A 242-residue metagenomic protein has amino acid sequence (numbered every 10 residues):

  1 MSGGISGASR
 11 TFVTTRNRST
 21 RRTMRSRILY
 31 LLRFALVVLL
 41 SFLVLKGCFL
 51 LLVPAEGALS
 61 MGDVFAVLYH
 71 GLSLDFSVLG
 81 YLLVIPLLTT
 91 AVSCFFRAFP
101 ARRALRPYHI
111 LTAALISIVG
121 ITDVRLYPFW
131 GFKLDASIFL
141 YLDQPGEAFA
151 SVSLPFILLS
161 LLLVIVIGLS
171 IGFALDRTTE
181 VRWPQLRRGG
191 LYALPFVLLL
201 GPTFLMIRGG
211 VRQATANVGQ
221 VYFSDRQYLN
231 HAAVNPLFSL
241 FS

Functional and structural regions predicted by a protein language model:
G3-G7: Residue-identity detector for glycine
T23-S242: Transmembrane and membrane-interface helices of multi-pass, inner-membrane envelope-modifying transferases
